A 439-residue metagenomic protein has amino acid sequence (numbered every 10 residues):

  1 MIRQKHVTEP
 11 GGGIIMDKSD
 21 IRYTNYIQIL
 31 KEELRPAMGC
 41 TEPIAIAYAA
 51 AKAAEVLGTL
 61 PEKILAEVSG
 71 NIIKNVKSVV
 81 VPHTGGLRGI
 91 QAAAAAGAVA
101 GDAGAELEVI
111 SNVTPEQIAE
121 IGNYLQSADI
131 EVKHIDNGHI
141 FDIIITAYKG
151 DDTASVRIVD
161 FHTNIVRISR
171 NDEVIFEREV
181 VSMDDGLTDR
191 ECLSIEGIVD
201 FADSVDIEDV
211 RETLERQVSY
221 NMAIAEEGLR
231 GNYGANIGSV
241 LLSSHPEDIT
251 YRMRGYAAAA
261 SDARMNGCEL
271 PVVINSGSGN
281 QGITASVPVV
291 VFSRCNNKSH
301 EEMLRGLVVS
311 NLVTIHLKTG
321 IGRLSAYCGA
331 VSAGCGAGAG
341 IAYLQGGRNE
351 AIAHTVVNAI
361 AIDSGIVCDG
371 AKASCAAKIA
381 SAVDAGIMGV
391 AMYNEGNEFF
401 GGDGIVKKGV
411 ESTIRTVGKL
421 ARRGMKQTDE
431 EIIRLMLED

Functional and structural regions predicted by a protein language model:
M1-I15: Short, Lys/Arg-enriched N-terminal segments with co-localized hydrophobic residues within the first ~10-30 amino acids
M16-I27, L60-I73, D248-G267, S299-L317 (+1 more regions): Acidic-glycine-rich active-site phosphate/pyrophosphate-binding loop
K18, Y23, A37-T41, V68-N75 (+8 more regions): A structural signal for small-residue-enriched, beta-sheet-centric alpha/beta enzyme cores and oligomeric scaffold folds
P36-K52, L270-V287, C328-S332: Conserved phosphate/anionic-ligand binding catalytic regions in large, soluble enzymes, centered on
I44-A147: Early transmembrane hairpin of solute transport permeases
A53-V56, P82, F292-R305, I315-S381 (+1 more regions): Hydrophobic alpha-helical bundle architecture
L60-I64, A105-I110, E131-K133, E208-L214 (+7 more regions): Flexible, glycine/charged-enriched surface loops at secondary-structure junctions
G122-G267, I433-D439: Signature of multi-pass transmembrane helix bundles
